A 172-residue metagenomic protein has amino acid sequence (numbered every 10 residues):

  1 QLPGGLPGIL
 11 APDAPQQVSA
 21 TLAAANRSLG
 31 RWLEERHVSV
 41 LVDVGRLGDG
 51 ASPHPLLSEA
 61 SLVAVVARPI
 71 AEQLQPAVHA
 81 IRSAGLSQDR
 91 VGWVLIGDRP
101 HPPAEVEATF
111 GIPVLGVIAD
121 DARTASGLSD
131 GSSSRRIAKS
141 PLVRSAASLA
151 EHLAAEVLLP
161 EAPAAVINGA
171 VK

Functional and structural regions predicted by a protein language model:
Q1, Q16-Q17, Q73-Q75, Q88 (+1 more regions): Residue-identity detector for glutamine
Q1-E35, T124-D130, R135: P-loop/Walker-type NTP enzyme "switch/lid" segment
Q1-P7, D13, N26-R27, A108 (+1 more regions): N-terminal membrane-targeting/anchoring modules of bacterial envelope and secretion proteins
P3, P7, P12-P15, P53-P55 (+5 more regions): Proline-rich intrinsically disordered, low-complexity coils
N26-L29, E34-S129: Conserved catalytic-core segment of NTP-binding enzymes
S87-G92, T109-P113, A138-R144, P160-V166: A general structural signal for short secondary-structure boundary/capping elements
A125-E151: C-terminal boundary of histidine-terminating zinc-finger modules
